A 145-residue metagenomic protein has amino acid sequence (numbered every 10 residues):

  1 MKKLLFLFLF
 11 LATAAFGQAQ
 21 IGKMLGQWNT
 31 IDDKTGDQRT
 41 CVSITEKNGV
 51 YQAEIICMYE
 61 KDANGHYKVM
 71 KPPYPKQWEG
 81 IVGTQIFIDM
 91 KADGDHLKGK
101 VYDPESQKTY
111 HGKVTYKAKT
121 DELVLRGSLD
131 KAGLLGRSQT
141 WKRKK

Functional and structural regions predicted by a protein language model:
L4-T13: Sec-dependent N-terminal signal peptides
F16-Q27: N-terminal helix-cap/turn-to-beta initiation motif at the start of protein domains
Q27, V50, H96, T120-E122: Structural motif
D32, D37-Y110: Central antiparallel beta-sheet cores of small beta-barrel/beta-sandwich binding domains
P72-W78, V124-A132: Short aromatic-glycine motifs in intrinsically disordered, low-complexity regions
T120-E122, L129-K145: Edge beta-strand at a domain terminus
